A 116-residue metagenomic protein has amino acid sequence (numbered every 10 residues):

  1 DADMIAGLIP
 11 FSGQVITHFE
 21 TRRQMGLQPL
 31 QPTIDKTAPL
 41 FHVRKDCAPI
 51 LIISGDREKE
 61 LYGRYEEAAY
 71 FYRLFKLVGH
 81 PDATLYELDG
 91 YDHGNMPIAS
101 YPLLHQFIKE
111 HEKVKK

Functional and structural regions predicted by a protein language model:
D1-A2, L40-R44, E112-K116: Surface-exposed acidic, glycine-flexible loop patches that form ligand/cofactor-binding and adhesion interfaces
D1-D35, P39: Primarily recognizes the serine-hydrolase "nucleophile elbow" in alpha/beta-hydrolase and SGNH/GDSL folds
D3-A6, R44-I50, V78-D82: Short, proline-enriched alpha-helix->beta-strand connector loops that line the catalytic pocket of alpha/beta-hydrolase
Q14-T17, D56-E60, G90-G94: Solvent-exposed loop/turn segments at secondary-structure junctions within structured extracellular/periplasmic domains
F19, K45, M96-S100: Active-site-proximal flexible loops/turns
P32, L61-R64: Short amphipathic alpha-helix initiation/capping segments at coil-to-helix junctions
D46, L51-G55, E60: Short beta-strand/loop motif that positions the catalytic acidic residue of the alpha/beta-hydrolase fold
I53, Y65, A69-K116: C-terminal catalytic histidine-bearing segment of alpha/beta-hydrolase fold enzymes
